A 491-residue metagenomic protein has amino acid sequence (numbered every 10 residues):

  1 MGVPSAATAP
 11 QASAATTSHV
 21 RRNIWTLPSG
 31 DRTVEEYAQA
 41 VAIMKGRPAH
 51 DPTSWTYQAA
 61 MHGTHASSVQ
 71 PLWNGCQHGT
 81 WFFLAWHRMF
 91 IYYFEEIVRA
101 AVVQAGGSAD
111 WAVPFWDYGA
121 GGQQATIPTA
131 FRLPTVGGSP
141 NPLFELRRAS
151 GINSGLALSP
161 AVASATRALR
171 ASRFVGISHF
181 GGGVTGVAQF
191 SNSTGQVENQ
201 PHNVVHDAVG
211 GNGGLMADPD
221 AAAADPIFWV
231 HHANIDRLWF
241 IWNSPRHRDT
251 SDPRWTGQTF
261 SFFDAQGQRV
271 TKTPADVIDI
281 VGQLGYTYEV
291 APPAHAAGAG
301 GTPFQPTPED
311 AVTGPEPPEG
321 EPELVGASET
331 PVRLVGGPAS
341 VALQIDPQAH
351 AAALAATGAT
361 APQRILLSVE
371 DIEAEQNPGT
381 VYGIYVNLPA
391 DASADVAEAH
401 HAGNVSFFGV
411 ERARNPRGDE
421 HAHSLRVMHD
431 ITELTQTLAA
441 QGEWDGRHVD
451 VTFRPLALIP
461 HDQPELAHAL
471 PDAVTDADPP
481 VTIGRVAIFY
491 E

Functional and structural regions predicted by a protein language model:
M1-A12: N-terminal export signals
P10-E491: C-terminal accessory segments of proteins
